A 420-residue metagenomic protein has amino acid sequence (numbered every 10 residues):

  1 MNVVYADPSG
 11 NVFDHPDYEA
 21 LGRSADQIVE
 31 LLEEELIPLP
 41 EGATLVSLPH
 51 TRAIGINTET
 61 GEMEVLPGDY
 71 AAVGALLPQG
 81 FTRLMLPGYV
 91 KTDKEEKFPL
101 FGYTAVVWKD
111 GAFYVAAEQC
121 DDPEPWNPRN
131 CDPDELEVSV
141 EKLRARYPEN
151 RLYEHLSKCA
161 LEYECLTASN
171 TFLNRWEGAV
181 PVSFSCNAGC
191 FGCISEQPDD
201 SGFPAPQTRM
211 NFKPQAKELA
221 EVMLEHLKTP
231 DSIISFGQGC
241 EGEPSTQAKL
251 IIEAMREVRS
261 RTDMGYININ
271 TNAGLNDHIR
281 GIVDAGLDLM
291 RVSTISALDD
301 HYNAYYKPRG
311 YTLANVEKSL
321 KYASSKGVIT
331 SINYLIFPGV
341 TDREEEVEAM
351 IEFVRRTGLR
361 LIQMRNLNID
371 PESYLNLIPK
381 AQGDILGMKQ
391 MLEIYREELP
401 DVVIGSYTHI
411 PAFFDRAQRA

Functional and structural regions predicted by a protein language model:
M1-R144, A349-A420: Auxiliary Fe-S-binding modules of radical SAM enzymes
E141-S183, F191, G202-Q207, A216-M223: Glycine-rich adenosyl-nucleotide cofactor-binding module
E177, P181, Q197-E253, R259-H278 (+2 more regions): Core AdoMet radical
C186, C190-C193, F236: Short cysteine clusters
G239-E241, N272-G274, I295-A297, L335-F337 (+2 more regions): Active-site beta-loop-alpha junctions enriched in small/polar residues
A248-M264, L313-S331, A381-S406: Alpha-helix-loop-beta-strand connector modules within alpha/beta enzyme cores
D277-D284, G339-R356, F414-R416: Catalytic cores of alpha/beta
K307-R309, S319-E346: Conserved strand-turn element in the central/C-terminal portion of the radical SAM core barrel that lines
